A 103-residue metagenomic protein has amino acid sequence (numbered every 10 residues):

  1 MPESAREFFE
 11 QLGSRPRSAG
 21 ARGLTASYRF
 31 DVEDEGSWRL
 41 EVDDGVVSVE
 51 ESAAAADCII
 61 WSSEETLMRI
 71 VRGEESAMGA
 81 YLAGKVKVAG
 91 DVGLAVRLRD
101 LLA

Functional and structural regions predicted by a protein language model:
M1-A103: Feature captures hydrophobic
